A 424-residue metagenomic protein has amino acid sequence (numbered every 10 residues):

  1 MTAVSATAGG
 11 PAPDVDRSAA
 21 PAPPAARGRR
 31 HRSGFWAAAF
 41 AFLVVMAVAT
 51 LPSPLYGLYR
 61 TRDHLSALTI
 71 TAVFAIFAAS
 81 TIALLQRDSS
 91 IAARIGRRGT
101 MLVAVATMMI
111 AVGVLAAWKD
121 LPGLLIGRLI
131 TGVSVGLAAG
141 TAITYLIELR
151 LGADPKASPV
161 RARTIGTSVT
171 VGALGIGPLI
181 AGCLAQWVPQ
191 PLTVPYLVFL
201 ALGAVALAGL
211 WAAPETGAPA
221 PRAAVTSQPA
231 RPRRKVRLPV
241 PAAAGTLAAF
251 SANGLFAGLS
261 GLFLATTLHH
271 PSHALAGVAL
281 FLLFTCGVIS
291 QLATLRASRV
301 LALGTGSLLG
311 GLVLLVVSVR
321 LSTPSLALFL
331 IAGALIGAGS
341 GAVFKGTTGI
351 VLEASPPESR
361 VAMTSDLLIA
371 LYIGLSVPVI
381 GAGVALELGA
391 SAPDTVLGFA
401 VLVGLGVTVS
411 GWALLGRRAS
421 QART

Functional and structural regions predicted by a protein language model:
H64, G96, A117-P122, S318-T323: Helix-breaking motifs and short loop linkers at transmembrane-helix boundaries and internal kinks in secondary membrane
A72-S89, A139, I143, F281-S290: Central cavity-lining transmembrane alpha-helices of secondary-active solute carriers, predominantly the Major
I82-L121: Conserved MFS/SLC helix-loop-helix module at the cytosolic interface between two early adjacent transmembrane helices
P122-S134, A327-L335: Paired small-residue
G127-S168: Cytoplasmic helix-loop-helix junction between adjacent transmembrane helices in 12-TM secondary transporters
A157-W211: Helix-loop-helix hairpin linking two adjacent transmembrane segments in secondary transporters
L301-K345: C-terminal transmembrane helical hairpin of 12-TM major facilitator-type secondary transporters
S340, T348-A390, D394, F399: A late C-terminal transmembrane helix in Major Facilitator Superfamily
